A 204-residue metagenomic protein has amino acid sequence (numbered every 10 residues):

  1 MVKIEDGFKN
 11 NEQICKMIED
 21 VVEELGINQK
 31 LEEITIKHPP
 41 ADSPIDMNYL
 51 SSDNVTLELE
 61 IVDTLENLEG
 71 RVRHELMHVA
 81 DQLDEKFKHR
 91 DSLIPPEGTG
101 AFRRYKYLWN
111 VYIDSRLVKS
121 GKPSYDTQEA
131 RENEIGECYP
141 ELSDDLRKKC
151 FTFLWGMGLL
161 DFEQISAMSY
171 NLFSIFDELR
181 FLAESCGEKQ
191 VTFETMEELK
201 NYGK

Functional and structural regions predicted by a protein language model:
M1-V55, V62-L65, T99, Y112-P123: Auxiliary, metal-adjacent structural segments of Zn-dependent hydrolase domains
S43-P44, M77-D84, G121, Y139 (+1 more regions): Short alpha-helix boundary/capping elements
D53-E58, K106-K119, D145-L159: Short, Lys/Arg-enriched charge-dense amphipathic segments
L57-I61, R73-L76: Long acidic/polar interaction regions in large eukaryotic complex-forming proteins
T64, I94-A101, M157-S166: Alpha-helix capping and helix-coil boundary motifs
N67-F87: Active-site recognition of the HExxH zinc-binding catalytic motif
D84, S92-N133: Post-HExxH zinc-binding segment in Zn-dependent metallohydrolases
R131-K204: Pan-zinc metallopeptidase signature
